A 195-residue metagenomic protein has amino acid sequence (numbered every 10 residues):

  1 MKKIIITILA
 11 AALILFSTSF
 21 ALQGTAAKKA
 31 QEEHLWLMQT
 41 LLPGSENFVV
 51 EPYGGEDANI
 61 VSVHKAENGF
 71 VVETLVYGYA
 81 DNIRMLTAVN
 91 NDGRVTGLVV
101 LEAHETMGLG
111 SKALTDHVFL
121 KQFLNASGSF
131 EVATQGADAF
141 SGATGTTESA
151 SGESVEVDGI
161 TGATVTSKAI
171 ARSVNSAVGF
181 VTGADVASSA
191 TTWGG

Functional and structural regions predicted by a protein language model:
K2-G195: Flexible, solvent-exposed loop/hinge segments and secondary-structure transition points
